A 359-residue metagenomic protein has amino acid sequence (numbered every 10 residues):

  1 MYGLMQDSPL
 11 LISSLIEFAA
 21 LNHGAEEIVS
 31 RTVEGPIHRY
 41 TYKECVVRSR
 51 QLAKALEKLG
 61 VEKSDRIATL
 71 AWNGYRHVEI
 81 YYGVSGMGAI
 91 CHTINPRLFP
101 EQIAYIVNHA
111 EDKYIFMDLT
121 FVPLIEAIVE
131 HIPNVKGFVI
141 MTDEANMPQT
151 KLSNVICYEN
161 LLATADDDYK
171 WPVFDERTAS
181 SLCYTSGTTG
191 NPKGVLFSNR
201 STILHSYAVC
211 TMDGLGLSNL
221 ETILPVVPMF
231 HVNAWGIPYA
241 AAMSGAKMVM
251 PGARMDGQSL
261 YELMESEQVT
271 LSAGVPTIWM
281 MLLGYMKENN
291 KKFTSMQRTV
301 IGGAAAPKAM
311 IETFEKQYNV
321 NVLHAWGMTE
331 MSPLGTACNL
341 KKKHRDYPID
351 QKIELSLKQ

Functional and structural regions predicted by a protein language model:
D7-V29, V47: A short N-terminal helical cap/helix-turn-helix that marks the beginning of AMP-binding/adenylate-forming
L15-E17, L59, G86-A163, F174: Structural core segment of the AMP-binding/adenylate-forming
I28-G74, V78-Y82, F99-A104, C157-N160: Conserved AMP-binding/adenylate-forming core of the ANL superfamily
L56-V61, A165-T178, L182-L224, G236 (+2 more regions): Conserved adenylate-forming
A71-W72, A89-V107, L119-L124, A246-E267 (+1 more regions): ATP-dependent adenylate-forming carboxylate-activation enzymes
Y82-M87, H109, H231, A242-M243: Short hydrophobic alpha-helices that are characteristic scaffold elements of the AMP-binding
I203-T222, F230-T270, Y285, T336 (+1 more regions): Conserved AMP-binding/adenylation subdomain of ANL enzymes
M243-A246, S266-G274, L283-L357: Gly/Ser/Thr-rich phosphate-binding loop
